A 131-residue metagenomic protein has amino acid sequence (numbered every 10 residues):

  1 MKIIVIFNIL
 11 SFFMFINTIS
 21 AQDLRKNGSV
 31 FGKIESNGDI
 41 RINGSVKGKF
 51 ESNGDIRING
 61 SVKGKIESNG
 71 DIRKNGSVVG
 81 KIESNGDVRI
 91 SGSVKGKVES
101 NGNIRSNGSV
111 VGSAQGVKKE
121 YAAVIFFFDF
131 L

Functional and structural regions predicted by a protein language model:
M1-F7: Positively charged n-region of N-terminal signal peptides that target proteins for export
F7-F15: Bacterial N-terminal signal peptides
S20-L131: Intrinsically disordered, low-complexity proline/glycine-rich segments
